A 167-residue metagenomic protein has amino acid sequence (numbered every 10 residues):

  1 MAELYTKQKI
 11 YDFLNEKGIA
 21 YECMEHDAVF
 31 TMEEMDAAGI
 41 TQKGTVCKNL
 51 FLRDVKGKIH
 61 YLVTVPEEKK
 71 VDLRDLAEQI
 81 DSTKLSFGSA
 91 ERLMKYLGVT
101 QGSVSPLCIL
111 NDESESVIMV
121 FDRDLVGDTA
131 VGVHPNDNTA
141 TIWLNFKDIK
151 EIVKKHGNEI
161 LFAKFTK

Functional and structural regions predicted by a protein language model:
M1-K167: Extended, low-hydrophobicity, polar/charged segments
